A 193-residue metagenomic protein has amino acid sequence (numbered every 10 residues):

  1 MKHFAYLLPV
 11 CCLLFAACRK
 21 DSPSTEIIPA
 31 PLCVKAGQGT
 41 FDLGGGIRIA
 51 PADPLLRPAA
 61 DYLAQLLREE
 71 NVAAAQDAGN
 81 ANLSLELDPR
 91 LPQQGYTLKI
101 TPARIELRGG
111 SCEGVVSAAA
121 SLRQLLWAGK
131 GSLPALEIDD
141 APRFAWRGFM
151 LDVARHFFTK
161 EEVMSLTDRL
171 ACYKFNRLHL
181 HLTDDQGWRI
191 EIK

Functional and structural regions predicted by a protein language model:
M1-E26: Bacterial Sec-dependent N-terminal signal peptides
C18-P142, R147: Acidic, contiguous N-terminal accessory segments
D53-L55, V153-R155, L182-D184: A mature extracytoplasmic/lumenal domain signature
E106, M150, H179-H181: Structured core elements
G109, K160-E161: Ordered, soluble secondary-structure elements with a strong preference for glycine-centered loop motifs and nearby
L136-F158, S165, A171-Y173: An acidic-aromatic substrate-binding cleft motif
E162-D185: Catalytic domains of carbohydrate-active enzymes, especially glycoside hydrolases
D185-K193: Aromatic- and acidic-residue-enriched carbohydrate-binding clefts of CAZyme catalytic domains
